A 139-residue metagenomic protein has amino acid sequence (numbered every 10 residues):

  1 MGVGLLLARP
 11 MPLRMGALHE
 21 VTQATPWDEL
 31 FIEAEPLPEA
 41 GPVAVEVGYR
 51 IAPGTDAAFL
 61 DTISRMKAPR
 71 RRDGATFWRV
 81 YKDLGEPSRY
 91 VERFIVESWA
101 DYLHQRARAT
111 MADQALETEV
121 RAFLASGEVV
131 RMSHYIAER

Functional and structural regions predicted by a protein language model:
M1-E20: Multi-pass alpha-helical transporter architecture, strongest for 12-TM Major Facilitator/SLC carriers used
L13-H19, A68-F77, I95-M132: An amphipathic, aromatic/His-enriched active-site/gating alpha helix that lines ligand/cofactor pockets
M15-E33: Short, highly charged, low-complexity non-transmembrane loops/tails of multi-pass membrane proteins
L30-P38, R79-Y81: Short beta-strand/turn micro-motifs at beta-sheet edges
P36-A44, R50, K67-A75, E86-P87: Peripheral (non-transmembrane) domains and long loops of multi-pass membrane proteins
V43-R50, R79-R108: Short, well-ordered beta-strand segments in beta-rich or mixed alpha/beta enzyme and ligand-binding folds
Y49-D61: Short, surface-exposed ligand-recognition loops at beta-strand->loop->(often short) alpha-helix junctions that present
Y81-P87, L124, I136-E138: A short beta-turn/loop motif at secondary-structure boundaries
